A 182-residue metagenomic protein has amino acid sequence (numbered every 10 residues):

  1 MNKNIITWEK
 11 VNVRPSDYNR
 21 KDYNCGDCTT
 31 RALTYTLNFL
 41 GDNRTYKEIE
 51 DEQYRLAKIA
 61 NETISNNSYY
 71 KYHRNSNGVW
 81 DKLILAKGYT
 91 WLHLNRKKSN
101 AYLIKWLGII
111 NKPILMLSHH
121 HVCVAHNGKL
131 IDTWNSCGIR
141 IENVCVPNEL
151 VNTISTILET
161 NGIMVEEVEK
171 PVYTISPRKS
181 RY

Functional and structural regions predicted by a protein language model:
M1-I64: Active-site nucleophile-adjacent alpha helix/oxyanion-hole segment immediately C-terminal to the catalytic cysteine
M1-N2, Y70, A86, P147 (+2 more regions): Generic cytosolic/nucleocytoplasmic N-terminal low-complexity/intrinsically disordered segments
K21-N38, Y70-L83, C123: Active-site nucleophilic cysteine motif
R55-H120, H126-N135, V146: Conserved active-site-adjacent core of cysteine acyl-enzyme catalytic domains
I131-Y182: Noncatalytic regulatory segments and standalone regulatory/sensor domains
